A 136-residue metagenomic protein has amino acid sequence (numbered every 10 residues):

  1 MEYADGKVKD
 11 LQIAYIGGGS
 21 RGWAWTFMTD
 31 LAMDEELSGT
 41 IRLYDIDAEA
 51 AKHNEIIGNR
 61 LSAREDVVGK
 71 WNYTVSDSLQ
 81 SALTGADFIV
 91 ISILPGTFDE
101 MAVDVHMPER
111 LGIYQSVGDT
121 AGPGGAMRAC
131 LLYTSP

Functional and structural regions predicted by a protein language model:
M1-K7: A short, basic/flexible loop-to-alpha-helix module at the beginning of a structural domain
K7, L11-I41: N-terminal Rossmann-like dinucleotide-binding module
G18-W23, A48-A50, T97: Gly/Ser/Thr-rich loops at beta-strand to alpha-helix junctions that form or flank small-molecule/cofactor-binding
S38-I57: NAD(P)-binding Rossmann-fold cofactor-contacting core
I57-E65: Short, conserved SAM-binding/catalytic segment of Class I S-adenosyl-L-methionine-dependent methyltransferases
R64-D87, V117-G125, A129: A structured beta-alpha segment of the ubiquitous adenosine-cofactor-binding alpha/beta core
G85, L94-P123: Rossmann-fold NAD(P) dinucleotide-binding segment
Y133-P136: Conserved small/polar residues in nucleotide/adenosyl-binding loops
